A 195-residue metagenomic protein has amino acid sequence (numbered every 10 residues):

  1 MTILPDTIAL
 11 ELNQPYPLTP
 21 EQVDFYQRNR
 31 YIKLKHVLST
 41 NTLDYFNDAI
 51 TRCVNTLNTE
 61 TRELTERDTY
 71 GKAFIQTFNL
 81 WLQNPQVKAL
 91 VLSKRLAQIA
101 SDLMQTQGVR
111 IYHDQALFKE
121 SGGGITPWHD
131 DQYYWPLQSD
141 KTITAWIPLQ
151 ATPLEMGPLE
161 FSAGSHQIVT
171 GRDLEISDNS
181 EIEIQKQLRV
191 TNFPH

Functional and structural regions predicted by a protein language model:
M1-R28, K35-W128, Y134-L137, L174: Non-heme Fe(II)-dependent double-stranded beta-helix
P15, Y31-K33, T144-P148, P158: Conserved hydrophobic/aromatic beta-strand scaffold that supports enzyme active sites
T106-Q107, Q132, L149-P158, H166: Active-site region of the double-stranded beta-helix
D130-Q132, W146-I147, P194: Glycine-rich, charged/polar anion/phosphate-binding loops that engage phosphate groups from diverse ligands
P136-L154: Short, conserved beta-strand element in jelly-roll/cupin
L154-H195: Double-stranded beta-helix
